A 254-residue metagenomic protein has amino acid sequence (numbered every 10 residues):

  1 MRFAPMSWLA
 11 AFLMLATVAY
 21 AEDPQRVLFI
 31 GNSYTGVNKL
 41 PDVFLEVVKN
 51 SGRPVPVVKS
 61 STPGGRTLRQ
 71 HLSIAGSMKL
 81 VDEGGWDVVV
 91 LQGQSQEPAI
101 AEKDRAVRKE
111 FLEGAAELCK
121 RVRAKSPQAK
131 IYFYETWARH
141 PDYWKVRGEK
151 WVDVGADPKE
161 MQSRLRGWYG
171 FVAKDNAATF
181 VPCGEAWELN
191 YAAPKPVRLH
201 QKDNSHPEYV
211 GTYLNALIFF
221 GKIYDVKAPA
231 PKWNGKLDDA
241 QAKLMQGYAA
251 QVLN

Functional and structural regions predicted by a protein language model:
M1-S7: Positively charged n-region of N-terminal signal peptides that target proteins for export
S7-A16: Bacterial N-terminal signal peptides
A19-D23: Boundary at the C-terminal end of the N-terminal hydrophobic targeting segment
P24-L28, Y34-L118, P127: Conserved SGNH/GDSL esterase-like catalytic core that processes O-acyl groups on lipids and polysaccharides
N32-S33, E208: Ser/Thr-glycine-rich phosphate-binding loops at phosphate-binding pockets of nucleotides, nucleotide cofactors
T35, K39, L45, K49 (+9 more regions): Sec-exported extracytoplasmic/periplasmic mature domains
M78-S205, Y209, A230: Alpha-helical cap/lid subdomain in secreted, periplasmic, or secretory-pathway luminal O-acyl-processing enzymes
N176, L199-N254: Conserved catalytic region of serine esterases and O-acyltransferases that act on ester linkages in lipids
